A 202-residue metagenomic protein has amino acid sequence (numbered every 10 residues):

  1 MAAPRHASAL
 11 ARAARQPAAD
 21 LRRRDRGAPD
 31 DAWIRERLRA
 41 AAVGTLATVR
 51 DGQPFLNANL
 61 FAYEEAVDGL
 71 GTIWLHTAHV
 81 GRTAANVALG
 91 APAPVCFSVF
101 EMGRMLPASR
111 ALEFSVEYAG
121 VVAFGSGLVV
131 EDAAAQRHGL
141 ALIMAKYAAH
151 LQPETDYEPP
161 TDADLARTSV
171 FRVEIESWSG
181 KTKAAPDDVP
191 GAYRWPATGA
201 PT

Functional and structural regions predicted by a protein language model:
M1-D20, E131-T202: C-terminal edge-of-domain segments
Q16-T45: Short, basic/aromatic recognition patches
A41, P92, V116, L165-T168: Short gly/pro-enriched beta-turn/loop segments at secondary-structure junctions
A41-H79, F97, P107-E113: Short beta-strand segments
T45-R50, A108-A111, G127-D132, E154-T161: Short helix-to-loop capping/linker segments positioned immediately adjacent to catalytic or ligand/cofactor-binding
W74, C96, F124, R172-E174: Beta-strand secondary-structure signal
H79-G139: Short, structured beta-strand-loop surface elements
